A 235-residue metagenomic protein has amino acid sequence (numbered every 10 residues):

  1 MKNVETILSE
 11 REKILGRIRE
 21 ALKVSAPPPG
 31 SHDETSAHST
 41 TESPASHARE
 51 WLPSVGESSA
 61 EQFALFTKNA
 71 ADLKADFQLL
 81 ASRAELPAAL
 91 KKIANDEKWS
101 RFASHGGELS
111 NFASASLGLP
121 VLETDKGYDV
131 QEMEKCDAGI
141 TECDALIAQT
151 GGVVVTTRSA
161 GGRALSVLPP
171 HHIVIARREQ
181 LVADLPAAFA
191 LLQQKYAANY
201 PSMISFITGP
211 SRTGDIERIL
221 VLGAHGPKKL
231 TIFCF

Functional and structural regions predicted by a protein language model:
M1-F235: The feature marks the mature, well-folded catalytic cores of soluble enzymes
